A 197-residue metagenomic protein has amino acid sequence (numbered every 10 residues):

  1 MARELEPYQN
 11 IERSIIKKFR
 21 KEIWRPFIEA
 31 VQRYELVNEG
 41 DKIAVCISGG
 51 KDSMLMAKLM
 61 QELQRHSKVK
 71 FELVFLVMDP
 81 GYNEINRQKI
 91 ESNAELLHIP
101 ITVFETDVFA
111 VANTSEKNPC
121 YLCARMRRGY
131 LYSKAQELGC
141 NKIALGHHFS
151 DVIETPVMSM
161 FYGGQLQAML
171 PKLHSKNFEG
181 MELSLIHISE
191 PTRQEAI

Functional and structural regions predicted by a protein language model:
A2-L166, L170: ATP-dependent adenylation/nucleotidyltransferase module used to activate substrates
N141-K142, E182-L185: Short active-site oxyanion
L170-P171, N177-E182: A contiguous pocket-lining binding segment that forms or flanks enzyme active sites
I186-I197: Single conserved hydrophobic/aromatic residue that forms the stacking wall/gate of nucleotide- or nucleobase-binding
